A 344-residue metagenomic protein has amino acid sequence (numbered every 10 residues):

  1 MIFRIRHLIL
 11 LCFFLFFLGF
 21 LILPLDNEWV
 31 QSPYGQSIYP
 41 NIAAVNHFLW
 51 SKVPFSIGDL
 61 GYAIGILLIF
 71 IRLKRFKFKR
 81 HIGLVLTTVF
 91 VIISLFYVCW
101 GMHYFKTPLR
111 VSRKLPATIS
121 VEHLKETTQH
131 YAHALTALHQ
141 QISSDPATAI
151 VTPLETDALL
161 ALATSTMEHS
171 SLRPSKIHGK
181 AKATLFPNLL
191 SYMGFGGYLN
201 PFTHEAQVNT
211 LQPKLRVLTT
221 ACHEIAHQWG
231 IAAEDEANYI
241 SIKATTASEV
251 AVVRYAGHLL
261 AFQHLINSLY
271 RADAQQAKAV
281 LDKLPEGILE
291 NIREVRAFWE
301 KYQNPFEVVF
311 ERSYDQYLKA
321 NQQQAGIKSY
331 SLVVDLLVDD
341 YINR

Functional and structural regions predicted by a protein language model:
M1-L11: N-terminal membrane topogenic signal
L15-L73: Membrane-embedded alpha-helical segments of integral membrane proteins
P54, V217-N238, I242-K243: Active-site recognition of the HExxH zinc-binding catalytic motif
Y62, L67-K74, F78-S112: Transmembrane alpha-helices and immediately adjacent membrane-cytoplasm interface residues in multi-pass integral
M102-S171: Membrane-interface segments at or immediately adjacent to transmembrane helices that form the boundary between
E122, Y131, A232-Q276: Post-HExxH zinc-binding segment in Zn-dependent metallohydrolases
S143-T210, K214: Auxiliary, metal-adjacent structural segments of Zn-dependent hydrolase domains
I288-R344: Pan-zinc metallopeptidase signature
